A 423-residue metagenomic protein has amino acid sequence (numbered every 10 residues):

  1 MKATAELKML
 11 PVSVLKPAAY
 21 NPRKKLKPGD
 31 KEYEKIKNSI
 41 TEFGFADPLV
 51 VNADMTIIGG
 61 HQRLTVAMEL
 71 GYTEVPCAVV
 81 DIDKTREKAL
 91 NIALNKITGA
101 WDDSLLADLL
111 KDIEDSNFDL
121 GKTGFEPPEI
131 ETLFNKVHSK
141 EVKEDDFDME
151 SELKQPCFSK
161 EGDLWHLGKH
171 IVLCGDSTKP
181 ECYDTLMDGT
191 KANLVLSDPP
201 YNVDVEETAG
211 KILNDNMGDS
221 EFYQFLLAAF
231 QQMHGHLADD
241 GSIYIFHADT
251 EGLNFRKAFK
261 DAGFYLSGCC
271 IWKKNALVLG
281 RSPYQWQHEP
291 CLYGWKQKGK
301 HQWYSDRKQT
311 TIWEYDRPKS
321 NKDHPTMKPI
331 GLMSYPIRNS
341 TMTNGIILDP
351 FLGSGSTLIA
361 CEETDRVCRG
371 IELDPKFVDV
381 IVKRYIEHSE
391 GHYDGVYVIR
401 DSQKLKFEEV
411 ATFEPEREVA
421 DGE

Functional and structural regions predicted by a protein language model:
M1-G175, K179-S197, Y201-A228, Q232: Short, charged/polar connector segments at secondary-structure boundaries
K24, D54-G59, H247-E251, A276-V278: Acidic, metal-coordinating catalytic cores used for nucleic-acid/nucleotide bond scission and strand-transfer chemistry
F45, Y72-V75, D239-G241, Y265 (+2 more regions): Short glycine-/polar-rich loops that comprise or flank the Walker A/P-loop and associated switch/sensor motifs
L64-T65, Q231, L253, K257 (+1 more regions): Active-site phosphate/pyrophosphate- and oxyanion-stabilizing loops and adjacent acidic/basic residues in soluble
L109, S116-K122, E126-D163, G168-L173 (+6 more regions): Class I S-adenosyl-L-methionine
F225-Q232, S242, A258, A360: Short, conserved SAM-binding segment of the class I
Q232, L237-I243, T343-N344: Short glycine-dipeptide loop
E418-E423: Long, low-complexity, intrinsically disordered segments
